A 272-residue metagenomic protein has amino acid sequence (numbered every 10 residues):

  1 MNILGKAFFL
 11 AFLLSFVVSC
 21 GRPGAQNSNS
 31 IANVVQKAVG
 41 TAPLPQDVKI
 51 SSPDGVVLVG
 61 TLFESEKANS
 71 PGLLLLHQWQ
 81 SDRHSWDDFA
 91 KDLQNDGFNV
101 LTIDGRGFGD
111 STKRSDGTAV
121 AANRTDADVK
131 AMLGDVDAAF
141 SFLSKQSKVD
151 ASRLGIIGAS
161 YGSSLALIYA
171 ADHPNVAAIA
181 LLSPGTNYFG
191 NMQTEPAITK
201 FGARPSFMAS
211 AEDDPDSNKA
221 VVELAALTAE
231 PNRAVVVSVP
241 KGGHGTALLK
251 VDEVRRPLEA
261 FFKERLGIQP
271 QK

Functional and structural regions predicted by a protein language model:
A32-K67: N-terminal cap/lid segment of alpha/beta-hydrolase-fold proteins
S70-Q78: Short beta-strand element of the alpha/beta-hydrolase
W79-K91, G105, A220: The serine-hydrolase catalytic nucleophile loop
S85, A121-S147: Alpha/beta-hydrolase active-site loop
L93-A119: Conserved alpha/beta-hydrolase
A138-F201: Primarily recognizes the serine-hydrolase "nucleophile elbow" in alpha/beta-hydrolase and SGNH/GDSL folds
A178, P184-S238: The feature captures the conserved acid-bearing segment of alpha/beta-hydrolase catalytic domains
G242-D252: Catalytic histidine-centered segment of alpha/beta-hydrolase-like enzymes
